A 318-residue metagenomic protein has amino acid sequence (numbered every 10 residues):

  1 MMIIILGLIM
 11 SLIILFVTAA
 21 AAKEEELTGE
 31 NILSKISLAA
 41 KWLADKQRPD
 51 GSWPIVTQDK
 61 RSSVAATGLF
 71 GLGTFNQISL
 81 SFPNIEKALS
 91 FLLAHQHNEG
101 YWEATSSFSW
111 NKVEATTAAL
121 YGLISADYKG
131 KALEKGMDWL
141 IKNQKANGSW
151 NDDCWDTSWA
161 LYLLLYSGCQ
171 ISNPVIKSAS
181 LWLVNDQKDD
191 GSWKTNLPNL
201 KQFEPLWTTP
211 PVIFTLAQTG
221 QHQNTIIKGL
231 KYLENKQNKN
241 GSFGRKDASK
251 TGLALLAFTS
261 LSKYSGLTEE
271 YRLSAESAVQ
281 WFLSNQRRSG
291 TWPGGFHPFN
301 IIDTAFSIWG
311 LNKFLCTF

Functional and structural regions predicted by a protein language model:
M1-I5: Feature marks short, highly hydrophobic, charge-poor N-terminal signal-anchor/signal peptide-like helices that anchor
M10-I14, A21-K35, P54-K87, Y101-K135 (+4 more regions): An alpha-helical repeat/solenoid feature that recognizes helix-turn-helix modules
K35-K46, F91: Primary recognition of N-terminal secretory signal peptides and signal-anchoring hydrophobic helices
L43, L92, L140, L183 (+2 more regions): Buried hydrophobic core positions in alpha-solenoid tandem helical repeats
Q47, Q96, Q144, Q187 (+2 more regions): Alpha-helical junction/boundary sensor with strong preference for TPR arrays
L89-S90, A94-Q96: A short glycine/small-residue-enriched secondary-structure motif
